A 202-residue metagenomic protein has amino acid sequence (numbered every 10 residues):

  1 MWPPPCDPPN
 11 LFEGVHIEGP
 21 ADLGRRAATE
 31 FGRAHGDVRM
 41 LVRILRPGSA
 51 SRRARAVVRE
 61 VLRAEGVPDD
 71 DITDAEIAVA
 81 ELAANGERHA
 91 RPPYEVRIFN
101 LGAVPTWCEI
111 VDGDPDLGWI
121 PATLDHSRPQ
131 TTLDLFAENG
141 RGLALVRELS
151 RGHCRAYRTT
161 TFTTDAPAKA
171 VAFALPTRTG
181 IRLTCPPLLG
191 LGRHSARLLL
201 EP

Functional and structural regions predicted by a protein language model:
M1-L41, E87-P202: Conserved beta-strand-loop-beta-strand hairpin that lines the nucleotide-binding pocket of ATP/GTP-utilizing enzymes
E30-T73: Helix-loop-beta hinge of the Bergerat
R53, I77-A78, A137: Residue-level recognition of alpha-helix initiation/capping sites
V57, L82, R141: Short Gly/charged-rich anion-binding patches and loops
V58, V79, N100-G102: Short glycine-rich, polar/acidic loop-and-turn segments at beta strand-coil junctions
D69-E95: Conserved ATP-binding N-box helix of the HATPase_c
